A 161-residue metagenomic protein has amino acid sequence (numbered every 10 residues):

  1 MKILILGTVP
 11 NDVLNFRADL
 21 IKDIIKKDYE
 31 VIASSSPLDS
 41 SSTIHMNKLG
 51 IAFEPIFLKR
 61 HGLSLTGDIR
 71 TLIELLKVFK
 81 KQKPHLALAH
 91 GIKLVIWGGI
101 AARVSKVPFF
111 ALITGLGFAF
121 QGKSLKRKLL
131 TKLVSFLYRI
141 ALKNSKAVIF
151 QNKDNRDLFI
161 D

Functional and structural regions predicted by a protein language model:
M1-I3: Extreme N-terminal starter segment of soluble prokaryotic enzymes
I5-T66, N155-L158: N-terminal strand-loop element at the rim of the active site of nucleotide-sugar-dependent glycosyltransferases
T8-V13, K59-L63, V107-K128, K146-A147: A short, histidine- and acid-enriched strand-loop-helix "catalytic/donor-clamping" loop that lines the nucleotide-sugar
V9, G91-K93, N152-D154: Helix N-cap/beta->alpha junction signal
K22-K26, I73-L76, V104, L129-A147: Membrane-proximal helix-turn-helix segments that form the acceptor-binding/catalytic region of lipid-linked
F79, K83-L88: Proline-aspartate-enriched helix->loop->beta-strand connector
A89-V95, I113: Short His-centered aromatic/hydrophobic patch
K143-D161: A short, active-site helix/loop in glycosyltransferases that binds the activated sugar's phosphate group
